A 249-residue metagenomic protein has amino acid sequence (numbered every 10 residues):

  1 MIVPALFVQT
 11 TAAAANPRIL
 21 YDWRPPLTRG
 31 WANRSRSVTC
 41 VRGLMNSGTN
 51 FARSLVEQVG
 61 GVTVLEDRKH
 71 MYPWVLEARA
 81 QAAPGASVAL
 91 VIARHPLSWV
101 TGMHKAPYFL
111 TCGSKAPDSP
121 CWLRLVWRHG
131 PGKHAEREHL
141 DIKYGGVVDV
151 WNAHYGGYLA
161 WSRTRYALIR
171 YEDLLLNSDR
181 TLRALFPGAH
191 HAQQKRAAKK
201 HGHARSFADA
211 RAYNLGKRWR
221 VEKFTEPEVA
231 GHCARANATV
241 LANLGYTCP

Functional and structural regions predicted by a protein language model:
M1, N16-T39, K143, L159-A160 (+1 more regions): PAPS-dependent sulfotransferases, especially Golgi type II membrane carbohydrate sulfotransferases
A5-N16: N-terminal signal peptide
T11-A12, R165, E226: N-terminal compositionally biased, intrinsically disordered segments and leader/signal-like regions
N16-I169, A238, A242-C248: PAPS-dependent sulfotransferase catalytic domain
L97, D179-R183, A230, A234: An amphipathic alpha-helix signature
A106, F186-A189: Conserved AAA+ ATPase "sensor/coupling" helix adjacent to the nucleotide-binding pocket
S162-F186: Phosphate-binding beta-loop-alpha motif at adenosine-nucleotide cofactor sites
